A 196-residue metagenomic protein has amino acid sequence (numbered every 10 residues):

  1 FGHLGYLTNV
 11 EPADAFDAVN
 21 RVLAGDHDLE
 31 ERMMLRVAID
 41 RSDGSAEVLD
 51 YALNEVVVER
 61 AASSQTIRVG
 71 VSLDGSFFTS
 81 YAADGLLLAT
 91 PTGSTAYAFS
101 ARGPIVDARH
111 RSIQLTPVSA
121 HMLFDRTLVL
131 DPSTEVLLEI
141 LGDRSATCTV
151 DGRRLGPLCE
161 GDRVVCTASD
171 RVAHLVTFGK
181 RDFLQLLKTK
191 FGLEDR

Functional and structural regions predicted by a protein language model:
F1-H3, A120: Short, acidic/turn-prone active-site loops that include or flank metal/cofactor- and phosphate-binding residues
H3-D84: Catalytic core of DAGKc-family lipid kinases
L7-T8, A98-S100, D125, V176: Short glycine-/acidic-enriched loop or helix-start segments at secondary-structure transitions that form or flank
E31-L35, A52-N54, Q65-V69, D84-L86 (+5 more regions): A generic structural signal for short beta-strands and their flanking turns/coil linkers
I39, L73, T90, P117 (+1 more regions): Flexible glycine-/small-residue-rich
V58, D74-F77, F124-R196: ATP/nucleoside-binding phosphotransfer catalytic cores, i.e., glycine-rich phosphate-binding loops
V71, G93, C148: Short aromatic-centered micro-motifs
S80-F124: Gly/Ser/Thr-rich active-site loops/lids in small-molecule metabolic enzymes that frequently grip phosphoryl groups
